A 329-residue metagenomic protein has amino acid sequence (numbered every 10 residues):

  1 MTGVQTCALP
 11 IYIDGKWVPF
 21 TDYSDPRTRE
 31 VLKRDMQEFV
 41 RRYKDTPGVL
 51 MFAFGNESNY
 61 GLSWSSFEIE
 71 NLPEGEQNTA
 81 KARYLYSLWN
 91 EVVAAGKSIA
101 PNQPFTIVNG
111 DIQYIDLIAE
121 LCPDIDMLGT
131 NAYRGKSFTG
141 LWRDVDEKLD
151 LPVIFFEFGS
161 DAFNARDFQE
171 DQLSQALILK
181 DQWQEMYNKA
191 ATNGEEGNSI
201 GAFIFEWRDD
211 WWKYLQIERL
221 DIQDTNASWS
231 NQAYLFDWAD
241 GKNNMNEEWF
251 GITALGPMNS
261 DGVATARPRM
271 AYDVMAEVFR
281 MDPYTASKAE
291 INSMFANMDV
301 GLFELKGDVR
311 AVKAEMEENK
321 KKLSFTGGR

Functional and structural regions predicted by a protein language model:
T2-L9: Short, small-residue-biased leader/transition segments that mark boundaries at the very start of proteins
Y12-T28, K33-T79, T106-V108, N198-F203: Active-site groove signature of glycoside hydrolases
S24-D35, A80-L88, S137, S174-Q182 (+1 more regions): Soluble or luminal CAZymes and related metallo-dependent hydrolases
F39, F52, G96, L128 (+3 more regions): Conserved, mostly hydrophobic/aromatic
S63-F67, R166-F168, W212-E218: Short aromatic-enriched loop/helix-cap "lid" or pocket-rim segments at secondary-structure transitions that line
I69, E74-N188: Extracellular glycoside hydrolase catalytic/binding regions
D171-N231: Active-site/pore-lining binding-face segments in mid-to-C-terminal subdomains
F205-R329: Aromatic-rich peripheral "rim/lid" segments of glycoside hydrolase catalytic domains that contact and position glycan
